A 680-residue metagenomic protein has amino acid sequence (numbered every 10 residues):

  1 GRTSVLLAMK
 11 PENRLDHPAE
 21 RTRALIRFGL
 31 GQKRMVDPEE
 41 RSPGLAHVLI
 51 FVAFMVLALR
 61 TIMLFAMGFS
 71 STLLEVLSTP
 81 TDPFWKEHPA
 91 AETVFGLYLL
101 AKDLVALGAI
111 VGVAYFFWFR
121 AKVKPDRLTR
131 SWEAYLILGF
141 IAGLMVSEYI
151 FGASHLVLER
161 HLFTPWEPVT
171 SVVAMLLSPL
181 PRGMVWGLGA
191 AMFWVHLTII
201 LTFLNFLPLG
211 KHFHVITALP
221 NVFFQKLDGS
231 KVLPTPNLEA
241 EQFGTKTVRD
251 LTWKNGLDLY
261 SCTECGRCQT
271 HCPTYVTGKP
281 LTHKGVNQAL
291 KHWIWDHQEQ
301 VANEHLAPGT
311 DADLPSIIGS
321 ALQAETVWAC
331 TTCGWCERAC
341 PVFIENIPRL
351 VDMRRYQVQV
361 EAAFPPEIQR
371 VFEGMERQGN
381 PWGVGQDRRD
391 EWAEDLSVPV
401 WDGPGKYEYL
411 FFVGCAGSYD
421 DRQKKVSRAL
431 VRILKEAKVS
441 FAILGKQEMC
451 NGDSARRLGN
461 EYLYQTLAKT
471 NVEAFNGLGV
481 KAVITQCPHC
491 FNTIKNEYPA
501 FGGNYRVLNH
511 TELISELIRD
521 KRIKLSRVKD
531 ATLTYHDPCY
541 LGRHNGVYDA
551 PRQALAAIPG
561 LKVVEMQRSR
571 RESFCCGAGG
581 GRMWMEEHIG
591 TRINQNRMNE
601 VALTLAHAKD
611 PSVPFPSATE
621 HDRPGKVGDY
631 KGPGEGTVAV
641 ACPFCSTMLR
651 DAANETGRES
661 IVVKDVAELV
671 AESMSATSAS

Functional and structural regions predicted by a protein language model:
G1-N13, A66-L74, F117-Y135, I150-P165 (+4 more regions): Juxtamembrane/interface segments at transmembrane-helix termini
G1-Y115, D250-L259, K284-N287, I294-G502 (+1 more regions): Iron-sulfur-cluster electron-transfer modules
L6-L30, V76-K86, T129-Y135, F163-M175 (+4 more regions): Juxtamembrane inter-helical linkers in multi-pass membrane proteins
V48-I62, I137-E159: Hydrophobic alpha-helical membrane-insertion segments
G68-L97, A153-L188: Membrane-interfacial helical/loop segments at transmembrane boundaries in membrane proteins
V94-I110, L176-T202: Hydrophobic alpha-helical transmembrane segments
H161-P165, L188, L204-C330, Q378: Ferredoxin-type iron-sulfur electron-transfer modules and their immediate structural context
V173-G183, G187, P234-F243, N346-S680: Iron-sulfur cluster-binding electron-transfer modules in prokaryotic oxidoreductases
